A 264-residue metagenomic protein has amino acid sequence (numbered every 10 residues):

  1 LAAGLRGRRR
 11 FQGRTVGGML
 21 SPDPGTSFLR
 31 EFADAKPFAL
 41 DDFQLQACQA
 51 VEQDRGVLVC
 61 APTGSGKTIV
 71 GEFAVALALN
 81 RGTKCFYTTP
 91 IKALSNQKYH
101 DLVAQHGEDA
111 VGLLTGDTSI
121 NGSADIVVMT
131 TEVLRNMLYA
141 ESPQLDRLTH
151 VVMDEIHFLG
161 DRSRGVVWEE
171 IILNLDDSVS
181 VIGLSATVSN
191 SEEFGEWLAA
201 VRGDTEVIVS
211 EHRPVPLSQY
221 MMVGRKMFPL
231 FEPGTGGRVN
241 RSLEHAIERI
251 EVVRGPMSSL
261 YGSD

Functional and structural regions predicted by a protein language model:
L1-Q49, Q53-G56: Helicase-associated low-complexity/disordered flanking segments
G4-G7, V128, I250: Short intrinsically disordered, low-complexity segments
G17-S21, L145-D146, I247: Short, compositionally biased "basic patch" segments
S21, F28-F32, K98, A124-V127 (+1 more regions): Short N-terminal helix-initiation segments at or just after the protein's N-terminus
D41-V215, M221-V223: Conserved P-loop/Walker A NTP-binding site and adjacent catalytic elements of P-loop NTPases
I208-E211, P216-R249: Interdomain helical connector at the RecA1-RecA2 junction of SF1/SF2 helicase-like NTPases
I247-D264: A beta-strand signature from Gram-negative outer-membrane beta-barrel systems, especially the internal plug domain
